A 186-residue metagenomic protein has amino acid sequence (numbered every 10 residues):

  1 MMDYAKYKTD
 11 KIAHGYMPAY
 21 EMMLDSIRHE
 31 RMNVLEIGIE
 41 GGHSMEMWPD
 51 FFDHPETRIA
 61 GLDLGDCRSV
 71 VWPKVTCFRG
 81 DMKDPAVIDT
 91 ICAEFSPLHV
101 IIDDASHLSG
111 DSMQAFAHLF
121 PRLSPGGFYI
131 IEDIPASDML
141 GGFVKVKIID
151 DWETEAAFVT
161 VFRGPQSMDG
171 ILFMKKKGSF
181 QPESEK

Functional and structural regions predicted by a protein language model:
M1-I102, S106-I131, P135-K186: A short alpha-helical cap/connector motif
